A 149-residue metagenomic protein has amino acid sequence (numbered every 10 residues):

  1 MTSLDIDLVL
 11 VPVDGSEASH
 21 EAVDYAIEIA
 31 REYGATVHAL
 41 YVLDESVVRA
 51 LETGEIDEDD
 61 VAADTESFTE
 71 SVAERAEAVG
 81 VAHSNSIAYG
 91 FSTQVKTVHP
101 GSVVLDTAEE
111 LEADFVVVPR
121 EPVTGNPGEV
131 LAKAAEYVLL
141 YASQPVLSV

Functional and structural regions predicted by a protein language model:
L4-T53: Small/aliphatic-rich secondary-structure junction motif
Y33, A134, A142-S143: Short, structured coil segments at secondary-structure junctions
A50-E58, F91-V98, G128: Short, flexible/disordered intra-domain loops and linkers
I56-E70: A short acidic, glycine-rich active-site loop that binds or catalyzes chemistry on phosphate/adenosine moieties
E77-V116, T124-G125, Q144: Structural beta-alpha unit
F115-Y137: Glycine-rich, Arg-bearing micro-motifs that act as flexible, cationic patches
Y141-V149: Short, flexible loop segments at boundaries between secondary-structure elements
